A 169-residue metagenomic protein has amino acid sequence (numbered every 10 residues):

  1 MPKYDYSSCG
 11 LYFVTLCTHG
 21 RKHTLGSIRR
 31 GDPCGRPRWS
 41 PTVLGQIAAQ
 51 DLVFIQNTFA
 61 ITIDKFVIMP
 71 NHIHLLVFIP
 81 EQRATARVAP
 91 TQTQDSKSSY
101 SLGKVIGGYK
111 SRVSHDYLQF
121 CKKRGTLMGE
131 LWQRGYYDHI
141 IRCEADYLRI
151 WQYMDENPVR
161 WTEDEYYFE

Functional and structural regions predicted by a protein language model:
M1-E169: Short catalytic/metal-binding and nucleic-acid-binding patches
